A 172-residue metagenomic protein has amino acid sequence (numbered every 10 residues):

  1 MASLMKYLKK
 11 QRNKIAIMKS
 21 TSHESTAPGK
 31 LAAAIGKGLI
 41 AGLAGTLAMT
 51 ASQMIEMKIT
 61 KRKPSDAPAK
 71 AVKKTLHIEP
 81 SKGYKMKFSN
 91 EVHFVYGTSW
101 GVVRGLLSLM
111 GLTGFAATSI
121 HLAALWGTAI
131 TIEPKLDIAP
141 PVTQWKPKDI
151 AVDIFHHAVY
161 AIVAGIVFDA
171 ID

Functional and structural regions predicted by a protein language model:
M1-D172: Short amphipathic, positively biased membrane-proximal segments that drive organelle/inner-membrane targeting
